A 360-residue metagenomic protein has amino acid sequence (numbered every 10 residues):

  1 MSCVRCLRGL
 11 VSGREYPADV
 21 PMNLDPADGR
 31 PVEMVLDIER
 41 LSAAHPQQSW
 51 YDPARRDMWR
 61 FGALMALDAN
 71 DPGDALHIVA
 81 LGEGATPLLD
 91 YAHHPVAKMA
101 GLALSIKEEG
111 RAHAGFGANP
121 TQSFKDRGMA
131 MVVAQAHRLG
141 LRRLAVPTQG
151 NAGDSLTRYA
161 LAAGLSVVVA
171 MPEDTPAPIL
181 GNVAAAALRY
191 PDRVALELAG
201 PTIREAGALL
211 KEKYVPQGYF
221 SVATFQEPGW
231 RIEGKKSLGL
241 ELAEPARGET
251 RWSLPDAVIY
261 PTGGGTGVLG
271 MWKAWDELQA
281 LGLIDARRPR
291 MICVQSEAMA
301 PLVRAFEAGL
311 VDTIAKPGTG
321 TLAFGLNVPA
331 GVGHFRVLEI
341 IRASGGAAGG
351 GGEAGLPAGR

Functional and structural regions predicted by a protein language model:
M1-R360: PLP-dependent amino-acid enzyme catalytic core
